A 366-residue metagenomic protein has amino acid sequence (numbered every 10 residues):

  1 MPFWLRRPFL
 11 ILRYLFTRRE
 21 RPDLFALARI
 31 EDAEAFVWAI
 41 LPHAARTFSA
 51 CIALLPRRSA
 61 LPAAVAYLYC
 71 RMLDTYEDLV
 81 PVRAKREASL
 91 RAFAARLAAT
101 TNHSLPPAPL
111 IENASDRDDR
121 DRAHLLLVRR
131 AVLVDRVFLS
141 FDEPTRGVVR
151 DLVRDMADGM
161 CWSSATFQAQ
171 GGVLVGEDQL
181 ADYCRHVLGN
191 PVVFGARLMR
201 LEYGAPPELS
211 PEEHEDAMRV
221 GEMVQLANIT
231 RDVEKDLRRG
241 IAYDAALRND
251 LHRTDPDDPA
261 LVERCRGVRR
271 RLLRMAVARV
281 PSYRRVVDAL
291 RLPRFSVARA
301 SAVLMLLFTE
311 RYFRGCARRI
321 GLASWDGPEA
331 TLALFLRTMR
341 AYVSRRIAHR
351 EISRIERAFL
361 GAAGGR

Functional and structural regions predicted by a protein language model:
M1-Q225, T230-R366: Catalytic cores of Mg2+-dependent Asp-rich isoprenoid enzymes
